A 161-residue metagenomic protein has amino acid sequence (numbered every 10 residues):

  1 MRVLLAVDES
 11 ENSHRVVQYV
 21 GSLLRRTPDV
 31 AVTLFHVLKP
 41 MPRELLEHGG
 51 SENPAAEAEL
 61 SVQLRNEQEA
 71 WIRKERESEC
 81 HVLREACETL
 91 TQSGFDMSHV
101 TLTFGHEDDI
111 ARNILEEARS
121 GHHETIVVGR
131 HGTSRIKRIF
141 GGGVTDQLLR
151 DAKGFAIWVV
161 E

Functional and structural regions predicted by a protein language model:
M1-E67, H99: Small/aliphatic-rich secondary-structure junction motif
D8, H131-T133, E161: Histidine-centered beta-alpha loop that forms part of the nucleotide-sugar donor binding/catalytic region in diverse
R25, R119-S120, R150-D151: Solvent-exposed polar/charged
G50-E52, E116-R119, V144-T145: Short, hinge-like loop/turn segments at secondary-structure boundaries
E77, H81-T125: Structural beta-alpha unit
D108-D109, T125-R150: Glycine-rich, Arg-bearing micro-motifs that act as flexible, cationic patches
R150-E161: Short, flexible loop segments at boundaries between secondary-structure elements
